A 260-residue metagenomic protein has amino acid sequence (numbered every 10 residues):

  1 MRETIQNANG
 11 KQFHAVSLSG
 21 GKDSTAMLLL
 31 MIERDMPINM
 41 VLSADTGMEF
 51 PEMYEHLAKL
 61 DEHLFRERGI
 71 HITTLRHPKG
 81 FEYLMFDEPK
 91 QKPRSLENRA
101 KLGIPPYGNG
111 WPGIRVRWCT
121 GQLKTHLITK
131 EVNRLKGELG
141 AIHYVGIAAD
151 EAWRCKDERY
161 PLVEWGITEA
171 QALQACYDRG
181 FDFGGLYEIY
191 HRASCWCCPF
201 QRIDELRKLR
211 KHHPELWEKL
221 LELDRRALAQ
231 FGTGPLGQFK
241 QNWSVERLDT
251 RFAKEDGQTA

Functional and structural regions predicted by a protein language model:
M1-A260: Nucleotide-activated chemistry modules centered on ATP-dependent adenylation/adenylyltransferase
